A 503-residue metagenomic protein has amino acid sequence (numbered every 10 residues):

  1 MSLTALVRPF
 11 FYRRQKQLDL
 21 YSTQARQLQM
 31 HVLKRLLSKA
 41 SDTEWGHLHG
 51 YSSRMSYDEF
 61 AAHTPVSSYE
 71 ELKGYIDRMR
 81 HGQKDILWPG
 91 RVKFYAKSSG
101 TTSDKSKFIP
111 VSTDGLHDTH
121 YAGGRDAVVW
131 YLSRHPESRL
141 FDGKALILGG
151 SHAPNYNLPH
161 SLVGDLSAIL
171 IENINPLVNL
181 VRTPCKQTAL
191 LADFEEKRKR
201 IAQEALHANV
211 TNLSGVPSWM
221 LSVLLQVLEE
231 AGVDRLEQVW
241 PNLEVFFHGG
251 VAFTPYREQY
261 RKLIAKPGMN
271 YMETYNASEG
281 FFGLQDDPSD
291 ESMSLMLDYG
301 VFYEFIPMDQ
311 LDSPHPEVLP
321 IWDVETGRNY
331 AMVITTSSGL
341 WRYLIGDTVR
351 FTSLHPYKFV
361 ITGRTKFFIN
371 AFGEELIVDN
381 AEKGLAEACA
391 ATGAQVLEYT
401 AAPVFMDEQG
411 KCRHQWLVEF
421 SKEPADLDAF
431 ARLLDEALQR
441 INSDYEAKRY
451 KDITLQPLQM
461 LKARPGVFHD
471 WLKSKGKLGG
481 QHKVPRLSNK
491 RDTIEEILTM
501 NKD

Functional and structural regions predicted by a protein language model:
M1-H47, S52, F60-S67, Y75-G82 (+1 more regions): Active-site glycine/GP-rich loop and adjacent strand/helix microenvironment that borders small-molecule binding pockets
Q27, H31-Y95, S106-V111, D118 (+2 more regions): Active-site diphosphate/adenylate-binding microenvironment
K84-D85, D104-G115, Q238, V245 (+1 more regions): Non-catalytic, beta-rich accessory domains that mediate macromolecular interactions or localization
A96-T102: Conserved helicase ATPase motor motifs in RecA-like P-loop NTPase domains
K105, F141-G143, N242-L243, M269: Short coil/turn connectors at secondary-structure junctions
D114-H117, E423-P424: Short strand->helix junction
G123: DNA major-groove recognition helices of helix-turn-helix
W130-N179: Conserved AMP-binding loop of ANL adenylate-forming enzymes
